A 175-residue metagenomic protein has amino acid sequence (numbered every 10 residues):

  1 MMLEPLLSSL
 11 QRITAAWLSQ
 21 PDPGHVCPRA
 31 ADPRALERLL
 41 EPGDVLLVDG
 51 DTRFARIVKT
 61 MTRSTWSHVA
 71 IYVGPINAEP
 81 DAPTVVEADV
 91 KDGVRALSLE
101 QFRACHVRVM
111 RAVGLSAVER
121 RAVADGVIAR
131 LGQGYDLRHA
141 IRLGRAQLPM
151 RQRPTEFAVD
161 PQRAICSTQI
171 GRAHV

Functional and structural regions predicted by a protein language model:
M1-H174: Cysteine-nucleophile amide-bond enzymes
